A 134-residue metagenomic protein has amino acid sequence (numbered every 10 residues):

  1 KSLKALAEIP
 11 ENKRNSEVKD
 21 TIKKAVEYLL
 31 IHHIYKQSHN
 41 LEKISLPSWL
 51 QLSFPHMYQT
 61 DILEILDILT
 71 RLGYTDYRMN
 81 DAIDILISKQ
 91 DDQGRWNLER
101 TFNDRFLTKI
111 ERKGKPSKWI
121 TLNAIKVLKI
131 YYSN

Functional and structural regions predicted by a protein language model:
K1-D81, L98-N134: An alpha-helical repeat/solenoid feature that recognizes helix-turn-helix modules
I85-K89: A structural feature that tracks compact, well-ordered secondary-structure segments with a strong bias toward
R95: Secretory-pathway/luminal and periplasmic proteins that interact with or process carbohydrate-rich
